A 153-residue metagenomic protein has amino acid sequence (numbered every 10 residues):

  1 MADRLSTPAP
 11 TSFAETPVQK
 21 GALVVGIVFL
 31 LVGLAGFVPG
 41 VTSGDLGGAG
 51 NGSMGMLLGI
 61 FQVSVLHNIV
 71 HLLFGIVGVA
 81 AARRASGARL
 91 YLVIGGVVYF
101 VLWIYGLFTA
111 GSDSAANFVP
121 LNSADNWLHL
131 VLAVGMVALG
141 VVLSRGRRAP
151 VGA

Functional and structural regions predicted by a protein language model:
A2-A153: Membrane-interface extramembranous regions
